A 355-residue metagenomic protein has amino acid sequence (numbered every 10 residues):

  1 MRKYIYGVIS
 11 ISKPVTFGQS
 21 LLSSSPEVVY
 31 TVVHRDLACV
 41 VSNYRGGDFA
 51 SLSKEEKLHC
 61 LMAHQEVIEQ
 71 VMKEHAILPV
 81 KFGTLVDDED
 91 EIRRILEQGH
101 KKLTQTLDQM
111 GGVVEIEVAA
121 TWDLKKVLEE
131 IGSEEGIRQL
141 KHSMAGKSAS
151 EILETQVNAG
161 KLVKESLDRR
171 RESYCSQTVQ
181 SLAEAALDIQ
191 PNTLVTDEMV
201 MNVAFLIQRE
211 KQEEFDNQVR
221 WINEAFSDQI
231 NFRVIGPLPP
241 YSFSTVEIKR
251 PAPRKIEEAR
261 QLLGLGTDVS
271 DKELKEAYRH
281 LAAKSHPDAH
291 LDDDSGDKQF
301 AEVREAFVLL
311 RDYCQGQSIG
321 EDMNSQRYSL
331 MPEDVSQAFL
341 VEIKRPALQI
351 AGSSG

Functional and structural regions predicted by a protein language model:
M1-N231, P237-L238, S244-P251, I256 (+1 more regions): An interfacial alpha-helical scaffold signature
Q229, S244-D293, E302-A338, E342: N-terminal J-domain/J-like co-chaperone modules of DnaJ/Hsp40 proteins
Q299: Residue-level marker of regulatory loop/turn positions in helix-turn-helix DNA-binding domains and in histidine
